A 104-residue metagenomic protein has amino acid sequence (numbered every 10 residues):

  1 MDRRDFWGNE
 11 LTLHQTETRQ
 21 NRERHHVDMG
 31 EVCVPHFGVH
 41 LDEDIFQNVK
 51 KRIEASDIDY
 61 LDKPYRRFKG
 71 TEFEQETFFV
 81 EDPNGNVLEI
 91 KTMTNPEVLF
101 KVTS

Functional and structural regions predicted by a protein language model:
M1-Q20: Core segments of cupin and vicinal oxygen chelate
F6-G8, M29-V34: Short connector loops at helix/strand junctions that flank enzyme active sites, especially segments positioning acidic
W7-G8, D82-N84: Residue-level recognition of short loop/turn positions
T18-H25, K63-T71, V98-L99: A short, acidic/glycine-rich surface segment
V32, F37-P83: Vicinal oxygen chelate
N95-S104: A short, polar/charged loop-to-alpha-helix boundary motif
